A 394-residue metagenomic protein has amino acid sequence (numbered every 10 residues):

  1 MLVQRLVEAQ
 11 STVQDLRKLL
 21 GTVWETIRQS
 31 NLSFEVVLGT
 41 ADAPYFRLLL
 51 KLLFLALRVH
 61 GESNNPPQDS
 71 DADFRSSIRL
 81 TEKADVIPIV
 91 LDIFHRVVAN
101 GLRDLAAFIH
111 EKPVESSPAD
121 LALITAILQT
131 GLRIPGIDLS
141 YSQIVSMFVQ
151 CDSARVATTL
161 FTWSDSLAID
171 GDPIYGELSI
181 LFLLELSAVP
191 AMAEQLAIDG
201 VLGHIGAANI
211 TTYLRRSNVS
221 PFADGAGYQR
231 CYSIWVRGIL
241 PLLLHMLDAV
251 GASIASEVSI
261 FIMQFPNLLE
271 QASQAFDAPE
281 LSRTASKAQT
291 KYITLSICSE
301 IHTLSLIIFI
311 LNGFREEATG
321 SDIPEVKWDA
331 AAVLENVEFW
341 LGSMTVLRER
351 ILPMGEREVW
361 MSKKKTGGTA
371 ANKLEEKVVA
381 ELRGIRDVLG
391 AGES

Functional and structural regions predicted by a protein language model:
M1-S394: Extended alpha-helical scaffold regions
